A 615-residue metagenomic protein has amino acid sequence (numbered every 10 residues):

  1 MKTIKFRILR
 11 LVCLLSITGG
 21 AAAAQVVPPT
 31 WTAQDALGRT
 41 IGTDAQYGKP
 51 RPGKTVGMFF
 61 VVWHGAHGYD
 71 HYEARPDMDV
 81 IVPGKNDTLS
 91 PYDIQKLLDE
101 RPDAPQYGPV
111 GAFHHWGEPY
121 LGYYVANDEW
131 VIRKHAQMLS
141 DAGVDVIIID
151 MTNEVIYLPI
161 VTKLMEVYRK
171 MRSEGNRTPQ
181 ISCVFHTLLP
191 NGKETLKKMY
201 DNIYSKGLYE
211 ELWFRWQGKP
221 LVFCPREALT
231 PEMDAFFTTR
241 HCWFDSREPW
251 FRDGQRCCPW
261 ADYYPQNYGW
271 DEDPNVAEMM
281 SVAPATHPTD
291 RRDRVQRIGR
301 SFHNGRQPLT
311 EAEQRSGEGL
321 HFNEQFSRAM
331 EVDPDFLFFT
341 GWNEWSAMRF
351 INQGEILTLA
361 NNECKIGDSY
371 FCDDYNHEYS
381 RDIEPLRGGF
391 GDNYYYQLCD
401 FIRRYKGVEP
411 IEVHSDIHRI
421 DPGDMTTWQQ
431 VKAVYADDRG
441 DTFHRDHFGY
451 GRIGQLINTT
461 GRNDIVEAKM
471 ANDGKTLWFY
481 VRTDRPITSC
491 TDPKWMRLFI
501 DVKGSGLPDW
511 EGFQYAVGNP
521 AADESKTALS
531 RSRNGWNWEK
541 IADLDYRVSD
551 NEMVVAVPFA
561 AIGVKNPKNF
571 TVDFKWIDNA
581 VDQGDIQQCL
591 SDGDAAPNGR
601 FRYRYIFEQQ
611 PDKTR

Functional and structural regions predicted by a protein language model:
M1-F6: N-terminal secretory signal peptides that target proteins for export/translocation
L9-G20: Bacterial N-terminal signal peptides
Q25-H418, D424, K432, I487 (+5 more regions): Glycan-processing catalytic domains of CAZymes
E412-Q429, F499-A522, A561-R615: Acidic/polar low-complexity flexible segments
H418-R452, G506: Acidic, glycine-anchored loop motifs typical of Ca2+
G423, K475-R485, E552-F559: Short, well-ordered beta-strand segments enriched in hydrophobic/aromatic residues
V466-K469, I541-Y546: Beta-strand-rich interaction surfaces with strong enrichment in secreted/lumenal proteins
C490-R497: Short coil-to-beta strand junction motifs in C2/discoidin
